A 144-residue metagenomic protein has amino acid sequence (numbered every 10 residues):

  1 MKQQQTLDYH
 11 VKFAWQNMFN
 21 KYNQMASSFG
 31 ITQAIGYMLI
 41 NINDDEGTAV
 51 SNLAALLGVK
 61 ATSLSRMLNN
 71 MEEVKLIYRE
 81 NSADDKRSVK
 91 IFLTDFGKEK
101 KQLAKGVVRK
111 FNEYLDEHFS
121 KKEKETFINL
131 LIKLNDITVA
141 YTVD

Functional and structural regions predicted by a protein language model:
M1, K121-D144: C-terminal regulatory/oligomerization modules of transcriptional regulators
M1-F29: N-terminal leader segment of winged-helix/HTH proteins
Q3, L7, A34-I35, F96 (+1 more regions): N-terminal positioning helix adjacent to the helix-turn-helix/winged-helix DNA-binding module
T6, A55-L76, T126, L130 (+1 more regions): Long, contiguous secondary-structure blocks with strong helical propensity
Y9, F13, Y37, T126-N129: Amphipathic alpha-helical interaction segments
F13, N17, N43-D44, L56 (+4 more regions): Alpha-helical structural segments
F19, N69-N129: Charged, amphipathic alpha-helical coiled-coil/dimerization segments
N20-S63: N-terminal helix-turn-helix DNA-binding core of bacterial DNA-binding proteins
